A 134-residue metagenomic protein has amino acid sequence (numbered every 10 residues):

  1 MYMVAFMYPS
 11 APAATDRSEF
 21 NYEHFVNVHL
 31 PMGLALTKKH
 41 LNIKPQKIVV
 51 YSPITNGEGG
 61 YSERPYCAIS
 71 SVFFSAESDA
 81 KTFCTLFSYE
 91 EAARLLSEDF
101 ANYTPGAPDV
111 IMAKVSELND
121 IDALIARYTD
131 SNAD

Functional and structural regions predicted by a protein language model:
M1-D134: Macromolecular interaction modules
